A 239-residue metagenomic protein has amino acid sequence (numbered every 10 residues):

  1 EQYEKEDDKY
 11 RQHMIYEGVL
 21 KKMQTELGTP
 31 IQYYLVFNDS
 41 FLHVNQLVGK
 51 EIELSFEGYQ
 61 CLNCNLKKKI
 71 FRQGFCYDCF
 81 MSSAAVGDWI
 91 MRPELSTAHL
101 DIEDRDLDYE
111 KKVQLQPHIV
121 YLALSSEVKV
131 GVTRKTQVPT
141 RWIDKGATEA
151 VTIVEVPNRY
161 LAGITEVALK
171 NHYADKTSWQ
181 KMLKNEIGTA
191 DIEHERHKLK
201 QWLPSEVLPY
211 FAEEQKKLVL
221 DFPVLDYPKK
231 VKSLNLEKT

Functional and structural regions predicted by a protein language model:
E1-T239: Non-catalytic accessory segments flanking enzymatic or RNA/DNA-binding domains
